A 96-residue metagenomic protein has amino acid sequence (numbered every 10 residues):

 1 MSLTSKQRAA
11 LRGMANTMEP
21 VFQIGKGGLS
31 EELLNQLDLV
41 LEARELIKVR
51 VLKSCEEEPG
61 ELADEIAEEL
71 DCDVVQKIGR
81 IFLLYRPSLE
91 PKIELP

Functional and structural regions predicted by a protein language model:
M1-P96: Positively charged, polar, low-complexity stretches
